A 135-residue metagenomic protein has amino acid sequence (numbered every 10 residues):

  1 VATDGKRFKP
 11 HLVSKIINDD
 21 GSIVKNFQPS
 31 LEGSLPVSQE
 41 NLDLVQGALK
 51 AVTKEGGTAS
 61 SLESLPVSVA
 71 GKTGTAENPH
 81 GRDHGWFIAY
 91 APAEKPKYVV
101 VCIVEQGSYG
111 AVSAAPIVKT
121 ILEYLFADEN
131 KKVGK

Functional and structural regions predicted by a protein language model:
V1-E32, L49-G134: Active-site beta-strand/loop architecture of penicillin-binding DD-peptidases
P36-K50: Extended C-terminal subregions enriched in glycine
